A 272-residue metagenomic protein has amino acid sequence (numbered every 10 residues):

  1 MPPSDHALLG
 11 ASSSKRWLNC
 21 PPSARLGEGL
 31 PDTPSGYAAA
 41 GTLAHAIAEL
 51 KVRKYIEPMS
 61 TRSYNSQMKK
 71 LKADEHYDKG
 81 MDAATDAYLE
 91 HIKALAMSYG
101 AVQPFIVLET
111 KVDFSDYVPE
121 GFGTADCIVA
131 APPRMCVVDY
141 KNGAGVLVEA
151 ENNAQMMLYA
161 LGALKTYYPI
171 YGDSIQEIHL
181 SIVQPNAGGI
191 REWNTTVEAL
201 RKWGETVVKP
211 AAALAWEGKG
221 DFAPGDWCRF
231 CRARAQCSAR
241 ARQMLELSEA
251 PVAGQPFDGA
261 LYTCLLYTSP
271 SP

Functional and structural regions predicted by a protein language model:
M1-M135: Metal-dependent nuclease catalytic cores that hydrolyze phosphodiester bonds in DNA/RNA, characterized by
G29-L30, Y140-A144, F257-L266: Glycine- and acidic
A38, A150-N153, F222-G225: Conserved structured core elements
K54-S60, Y168-G172, A215-F222: Surface-exposed helix-capping loop/turn segments at secondary-structure junctions
E57-E75, D173-Q184, L247-Q255: Short alpha-helical "patches" and their helix-cap loops
A101-L214: Mg2+/Mn2+-dependent nuclease catalytic core
A212-L266: Short, charged, low-complexity amphipathic alpha-helix
Y267-P272: Conserved small/polar residues in nucleotide/adenosyl-binding loops
